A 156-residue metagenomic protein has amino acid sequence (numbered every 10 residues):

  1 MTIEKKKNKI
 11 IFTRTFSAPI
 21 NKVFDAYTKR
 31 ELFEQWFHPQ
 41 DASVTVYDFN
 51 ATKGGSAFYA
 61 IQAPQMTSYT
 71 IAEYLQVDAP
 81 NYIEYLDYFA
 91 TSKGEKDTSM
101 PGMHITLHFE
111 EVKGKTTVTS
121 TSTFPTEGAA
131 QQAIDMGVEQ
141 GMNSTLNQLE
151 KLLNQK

Functional and structural regions predicted by a protein language model:
M1-V44: Hydrophobic ligand-binding cavity/cleft-lining segments
K7-T13, I20, V44, S56 (+4 more regions): Intrinsic-disorder/low-complexity, polar/charged segments enriched in Ser/Thr/Lys/Arg/Asp/Glu/Gln
A18-P19, Q62, A133-G137: Alpha-helical scaffold segments that form or flank carboxylate-/histidine-based iron centers
V23-F24, F33, A57, Y74 (+4 more regions): Hydrophobic pocket/interface hotspot
E34, P39, Y47-N50, F58 (+2 more regions): Hydrophobic-ligand binding "helix-grip"
G94-Q140: Beta-strand/loop substructures that line and gate deep hydrophobic ligand-binding cavities in soluble
T123-P125, E139-S144, Q148-K151, Q155: Structured surface interface patches that mediate subunit assembly and partner/cofactor docking
